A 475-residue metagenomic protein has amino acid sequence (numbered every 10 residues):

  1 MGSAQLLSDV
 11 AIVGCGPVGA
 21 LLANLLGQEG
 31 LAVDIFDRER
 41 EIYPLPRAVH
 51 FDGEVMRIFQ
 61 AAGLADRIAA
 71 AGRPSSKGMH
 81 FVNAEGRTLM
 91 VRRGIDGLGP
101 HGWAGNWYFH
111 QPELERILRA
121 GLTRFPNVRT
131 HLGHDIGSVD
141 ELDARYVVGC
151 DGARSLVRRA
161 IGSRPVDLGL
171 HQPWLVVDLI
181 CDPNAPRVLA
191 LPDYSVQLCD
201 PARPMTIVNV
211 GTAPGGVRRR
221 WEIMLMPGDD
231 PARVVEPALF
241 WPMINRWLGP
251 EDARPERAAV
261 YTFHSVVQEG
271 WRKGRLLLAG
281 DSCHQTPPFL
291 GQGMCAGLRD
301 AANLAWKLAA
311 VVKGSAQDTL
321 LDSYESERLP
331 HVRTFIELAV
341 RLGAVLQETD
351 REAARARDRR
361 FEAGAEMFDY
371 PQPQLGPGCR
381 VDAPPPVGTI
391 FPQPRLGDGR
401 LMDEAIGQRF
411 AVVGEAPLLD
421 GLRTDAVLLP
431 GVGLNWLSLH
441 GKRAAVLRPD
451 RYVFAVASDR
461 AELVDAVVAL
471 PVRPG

Functional and structural regions predicted by a protein language model:
M1-D9, V13, Q28-E29, R38 (+8 more regions): Helical substrate-recognition/capping region of FAD-dependent monooxygenase/halogenase enzymes
G19-A20: N-terminal Rossmann-fold NAD(P) dinucleotide-binding loop
G27-R47: Glycine-rich FAD pyrophosphate-binding loop
R47, D52-G121: Active-site-adjacent segment of FAD-dependent monooxygenases/related oxidoreductases
A71, P231-A296, F335-L338: FAD/FMN-dependent oxidoreductases across multiple families
H80, A120, Y146, C150-F263: Conserved FAD-binding catalytic core of PHBH/FMO-like flavoproteins
L132-E141: A conserved short coil-to-beta-strand element within the FAD-binding core of flavoproteins
L298-V312: An active-site-proximal "capping" alpha-helix that borders the catalytic cofactor pocket
